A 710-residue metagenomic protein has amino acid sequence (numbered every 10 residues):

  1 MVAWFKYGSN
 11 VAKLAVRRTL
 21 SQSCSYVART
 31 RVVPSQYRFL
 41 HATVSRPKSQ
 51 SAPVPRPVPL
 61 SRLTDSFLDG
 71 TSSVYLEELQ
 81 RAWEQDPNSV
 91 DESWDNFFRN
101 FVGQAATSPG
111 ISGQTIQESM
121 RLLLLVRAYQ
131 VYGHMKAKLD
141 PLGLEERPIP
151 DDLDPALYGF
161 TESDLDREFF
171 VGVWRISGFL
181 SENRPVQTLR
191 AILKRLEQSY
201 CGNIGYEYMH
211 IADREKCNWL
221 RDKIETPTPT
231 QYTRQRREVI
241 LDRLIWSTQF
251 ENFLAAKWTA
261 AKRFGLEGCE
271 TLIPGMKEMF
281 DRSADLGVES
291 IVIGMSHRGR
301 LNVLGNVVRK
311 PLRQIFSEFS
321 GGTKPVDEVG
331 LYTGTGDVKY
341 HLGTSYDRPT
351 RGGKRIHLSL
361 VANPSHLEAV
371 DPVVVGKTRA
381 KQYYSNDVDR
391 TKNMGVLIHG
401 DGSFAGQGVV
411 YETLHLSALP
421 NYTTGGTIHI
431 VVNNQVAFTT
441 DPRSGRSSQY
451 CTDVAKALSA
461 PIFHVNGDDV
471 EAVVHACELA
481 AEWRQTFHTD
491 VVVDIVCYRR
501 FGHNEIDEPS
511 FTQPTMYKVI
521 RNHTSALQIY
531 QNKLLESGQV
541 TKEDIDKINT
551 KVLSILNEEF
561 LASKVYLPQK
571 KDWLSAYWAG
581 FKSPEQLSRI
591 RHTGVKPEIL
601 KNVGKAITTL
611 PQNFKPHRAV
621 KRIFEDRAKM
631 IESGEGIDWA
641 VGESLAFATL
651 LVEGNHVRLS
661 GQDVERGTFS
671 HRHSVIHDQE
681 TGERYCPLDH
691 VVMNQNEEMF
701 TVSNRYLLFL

Functional and structural regions predicted by a protein language model:
V2-R443, S447, D453-V454, L458-F463 (+3 more regions): Conserved internal helical-beta-strand scaffold that buttresses enzyme catalytic cores
S119, V470-C477, L527: Amphipathic alpha-helical transducer elements in NTP-driven molecular machines
V436-F438, A472, R500-F501: Short gly/pro/ser/thr-enriched loop/turn and capping motifs at secondary-structure boundaries
H464, A472, C477-Q485, D490 (+1 more regions): C-terminal catalytic or substrate-handling cores of phosphate/nucleotide- and metal-cofactor-dependent proteins acting
C497: Flexible glycine-/small-residue-rich
P514: A mobile, often basic/glycine-rich helix-loop segment that functions as the active-site lid/recognition loop
